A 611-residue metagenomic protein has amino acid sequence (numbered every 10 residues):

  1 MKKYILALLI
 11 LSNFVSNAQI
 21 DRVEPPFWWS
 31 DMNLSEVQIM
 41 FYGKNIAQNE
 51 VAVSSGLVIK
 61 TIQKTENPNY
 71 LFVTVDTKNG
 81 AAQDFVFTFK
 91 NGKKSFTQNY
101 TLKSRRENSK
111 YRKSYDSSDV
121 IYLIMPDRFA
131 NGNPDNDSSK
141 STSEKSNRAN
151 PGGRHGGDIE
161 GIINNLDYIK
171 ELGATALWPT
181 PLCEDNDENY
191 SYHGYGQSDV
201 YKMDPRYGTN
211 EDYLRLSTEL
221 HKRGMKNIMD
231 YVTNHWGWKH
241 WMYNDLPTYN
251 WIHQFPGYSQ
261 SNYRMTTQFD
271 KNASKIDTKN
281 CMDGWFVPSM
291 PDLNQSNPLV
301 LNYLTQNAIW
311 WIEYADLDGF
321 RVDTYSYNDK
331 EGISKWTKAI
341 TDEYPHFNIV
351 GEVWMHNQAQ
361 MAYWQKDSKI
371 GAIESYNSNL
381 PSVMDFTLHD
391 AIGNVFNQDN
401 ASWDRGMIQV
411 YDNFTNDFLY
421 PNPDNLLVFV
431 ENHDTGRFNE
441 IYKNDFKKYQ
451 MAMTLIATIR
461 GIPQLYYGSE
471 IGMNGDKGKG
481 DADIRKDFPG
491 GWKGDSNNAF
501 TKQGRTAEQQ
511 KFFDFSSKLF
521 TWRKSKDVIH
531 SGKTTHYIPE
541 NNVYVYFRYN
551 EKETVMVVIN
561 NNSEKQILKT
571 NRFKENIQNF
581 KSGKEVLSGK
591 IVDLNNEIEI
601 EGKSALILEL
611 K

Functional and structural regions predicted by a protein language model:
Y4-F14: Sec-dependent N-terminal signal peptides
A18, K93-V120, K170, R460-I462 (+1 more regions): Carbohydrate-interacting/catalytic domains
A18-A47, S104: Beta-strand/beta-sandwich contexts
N33-D84, T88-G92: Immunoglobulin-like IPT/TIG beta-sandwich domains and homologous Ig-like subdomains
V120-Y122, L177-P179, N227-M229, F320 (+3 more regions): Hydrophobic faces of well-ordered beta-strands that scaffold small-molecule active sites in alpha/beta enzyme cores
I124, I169, P179, V200 (+8 more regions): Conserved, mostly hydrophobic/aromatic
F129-I309, Y314, I333-E343, V353 (+4 more regions): Substrate-binding/active-site clefts of carbohydrate-active enzymes
S217, H235, I309, E313 (+10 more regions): Active-site-proximal helices and loops of the catalytic beta/alpha 8
